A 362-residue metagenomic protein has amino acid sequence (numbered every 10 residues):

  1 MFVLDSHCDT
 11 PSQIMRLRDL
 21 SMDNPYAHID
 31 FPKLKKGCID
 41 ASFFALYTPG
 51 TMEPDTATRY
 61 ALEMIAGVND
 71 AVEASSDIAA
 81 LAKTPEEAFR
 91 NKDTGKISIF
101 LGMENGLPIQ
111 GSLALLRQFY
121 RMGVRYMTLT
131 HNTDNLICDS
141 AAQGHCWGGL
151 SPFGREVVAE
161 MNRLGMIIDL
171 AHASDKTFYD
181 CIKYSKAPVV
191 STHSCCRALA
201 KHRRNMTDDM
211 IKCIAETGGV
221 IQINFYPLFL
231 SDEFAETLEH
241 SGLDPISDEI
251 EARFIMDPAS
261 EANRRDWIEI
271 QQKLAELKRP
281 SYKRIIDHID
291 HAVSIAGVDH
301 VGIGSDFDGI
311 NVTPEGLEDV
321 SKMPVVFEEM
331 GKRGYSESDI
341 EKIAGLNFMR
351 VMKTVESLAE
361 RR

Functional and structural regions predicted by a protein language model:
M1-L150, R197, K201-R362: N-terminal hydrophobic targeting/anchoring segments and the immediately downstream early-domain regions of hydrolases
V72, W147-L164, C181-S191, V326-E329: Alpha-helix-loop-beta-strand connector modules within alpha/beta enzyme cores
A79-A82, M166-A173: Catalytic beta/alpha-barrel core
S112-L116, S174-K186: Distinct, well-ordered alpha-helical segments
C146-F153, D169-T177, M206: Short, contiguous, pocket-lining structural segments that sit at or immediately flank catalytic/ligand-binding sites
L164-I167, E276-L277: Surface-exposed cleft-lining segments at the edges of enzyme active sites
S194: Catalytic glutamate of the conserved HExxH
